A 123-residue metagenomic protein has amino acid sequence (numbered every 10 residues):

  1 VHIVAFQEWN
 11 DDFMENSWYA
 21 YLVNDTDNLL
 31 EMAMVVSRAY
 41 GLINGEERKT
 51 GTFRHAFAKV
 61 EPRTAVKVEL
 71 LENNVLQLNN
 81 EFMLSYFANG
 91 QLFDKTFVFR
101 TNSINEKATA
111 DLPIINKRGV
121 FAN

Functional and structural regions predicted by a protein language model:
V1-E15, T109-F121: Low-complexity, acidic Ser/Thr/Pro/Gly-rich terminal tails and inter-domain linkers that flank the onset of structured
F13-N24: Short beta-strand elements of extracellular/lumenal beta-sandwich folds
S17, L30-M32, E81: Exposed beta-strand and adjacent loop surfaces of beta-rich binding modules that mediate intermolecular recognition
Y19-Y21, E31, F93-D94: General beta-strand recognition
D27-N44: Short acidic, flexible loop segments centered on an aromatic residue
I43-N79, N89-G90: Intrinsically disordered, low-complexity Pro/Gly/Ser/Thr-rich segments with frequent PxxP/GP/PP motifs and embedded
E69-N123: Terminal connector regions
